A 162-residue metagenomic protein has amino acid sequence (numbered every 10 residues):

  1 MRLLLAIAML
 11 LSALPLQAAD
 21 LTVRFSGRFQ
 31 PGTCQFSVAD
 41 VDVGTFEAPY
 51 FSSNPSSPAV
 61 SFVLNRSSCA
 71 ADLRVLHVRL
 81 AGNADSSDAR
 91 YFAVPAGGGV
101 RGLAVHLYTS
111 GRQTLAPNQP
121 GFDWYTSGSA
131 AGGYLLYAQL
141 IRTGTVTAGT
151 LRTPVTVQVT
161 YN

Functional and structural regions predicted by a protein language model:
M1-A8: Sec-dependent signal peptide recognition, specifically the positively charged N-region followed immediately by
A13-P15: N-terminal signal peptide c-region/cleavage motif recognized by signal peptidases
Q17-N162: Mature extracellular/passenger domains of Gram-negative fimbrial/pilin and adhesin proteins
